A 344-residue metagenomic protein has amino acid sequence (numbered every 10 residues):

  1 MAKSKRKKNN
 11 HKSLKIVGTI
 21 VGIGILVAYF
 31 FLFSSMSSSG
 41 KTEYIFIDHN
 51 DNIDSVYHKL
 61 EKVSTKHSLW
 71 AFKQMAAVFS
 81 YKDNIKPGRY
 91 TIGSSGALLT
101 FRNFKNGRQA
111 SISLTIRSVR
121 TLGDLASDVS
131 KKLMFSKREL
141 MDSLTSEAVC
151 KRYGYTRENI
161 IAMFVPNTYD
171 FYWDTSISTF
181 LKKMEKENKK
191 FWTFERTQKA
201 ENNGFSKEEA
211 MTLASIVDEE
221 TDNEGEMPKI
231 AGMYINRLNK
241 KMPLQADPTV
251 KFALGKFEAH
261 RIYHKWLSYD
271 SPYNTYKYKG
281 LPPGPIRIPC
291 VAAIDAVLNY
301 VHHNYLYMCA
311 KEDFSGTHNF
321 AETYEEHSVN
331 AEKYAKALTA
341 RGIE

Functional and structural regions predicted by a protein language model:
M1-H11: N-terminal Lys/Arg-rich, disordered targeting/topogenic segments
K3, K15-V17, T42-E43: Non-catalytic interaction surface on structured domains
N10-S13, H327: Hydrophobic, aromatic-rich alpha-helical transmembrane segments and their membrane-interface anchor motifs
S13-V17, F33, K251: A generic signature of intrinsically disordered, low-complexity regions enriched in glycine/proline and charged/polar
I16-F31: Hydrophobic membrane-insertion alpha-helices, especially the h-region of bacterial N-terminal signal peptides
S37-W192: Signal peptide-directed extracytoplasmic domains
S127, L133-R138, V149-E344: Bacterial extracytoplasmic/cell-wall-associated proteins, especially those involved in peptidoglycan
